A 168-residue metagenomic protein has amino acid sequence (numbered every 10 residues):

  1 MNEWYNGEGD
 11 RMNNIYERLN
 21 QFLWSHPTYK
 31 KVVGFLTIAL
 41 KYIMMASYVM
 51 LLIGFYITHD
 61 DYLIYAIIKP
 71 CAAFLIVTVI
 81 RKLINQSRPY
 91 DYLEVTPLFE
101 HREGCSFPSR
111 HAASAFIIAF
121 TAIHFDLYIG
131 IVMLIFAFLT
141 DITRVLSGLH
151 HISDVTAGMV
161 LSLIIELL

Functional and structural regions predicted by a protein language model:
M1-A46, V77-R102: N-terminal transmembrane-helix/juxtamembrane module of multi-pass inner/ER membrane proteins
K30-V33, D61, F125: Short alpha-helical transmembrane interface motifs in multi-pass membrane proteins
I38-L52, V132-I135: Hydrophobic alpha-helical transmembrane segments
S47-T58, I80, F120, H124 (+1 more regions): Residue-level signal for alpha-helical transmembrane segments in multi-pass membrane proteins
M50-I76: Interfacial segments of alpha-helical transmembrane regions
I57-D60, N85-Y90, G148-S153: Transmembrane helix-loop junctions in multipass membrane proteins, especially transporters and channels
A73-V77, R81, T140, I165-E166: Alpha-helical transmembrane segments of multipass membrane proteins
L93-L168: Membrane-embedded catalytic cores of phosphoryl/pyrophosphoryl-handling enzymes
